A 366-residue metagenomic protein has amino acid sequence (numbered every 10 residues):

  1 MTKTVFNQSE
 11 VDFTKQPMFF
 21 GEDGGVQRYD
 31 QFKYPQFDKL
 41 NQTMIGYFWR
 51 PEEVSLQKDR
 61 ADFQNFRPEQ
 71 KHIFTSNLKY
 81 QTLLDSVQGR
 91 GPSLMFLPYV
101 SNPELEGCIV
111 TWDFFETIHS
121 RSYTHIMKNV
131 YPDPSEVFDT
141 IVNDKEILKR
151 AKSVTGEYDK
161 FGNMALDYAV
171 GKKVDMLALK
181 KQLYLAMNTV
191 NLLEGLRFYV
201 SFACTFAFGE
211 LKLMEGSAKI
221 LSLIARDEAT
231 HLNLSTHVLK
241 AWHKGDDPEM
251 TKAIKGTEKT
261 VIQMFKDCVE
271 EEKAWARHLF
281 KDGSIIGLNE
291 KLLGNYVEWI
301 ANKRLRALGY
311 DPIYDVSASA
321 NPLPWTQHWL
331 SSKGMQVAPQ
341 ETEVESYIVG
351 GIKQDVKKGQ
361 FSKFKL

Functional and structural regions predicted by a protein language model:
T2-L366: Non-heme di-metal
